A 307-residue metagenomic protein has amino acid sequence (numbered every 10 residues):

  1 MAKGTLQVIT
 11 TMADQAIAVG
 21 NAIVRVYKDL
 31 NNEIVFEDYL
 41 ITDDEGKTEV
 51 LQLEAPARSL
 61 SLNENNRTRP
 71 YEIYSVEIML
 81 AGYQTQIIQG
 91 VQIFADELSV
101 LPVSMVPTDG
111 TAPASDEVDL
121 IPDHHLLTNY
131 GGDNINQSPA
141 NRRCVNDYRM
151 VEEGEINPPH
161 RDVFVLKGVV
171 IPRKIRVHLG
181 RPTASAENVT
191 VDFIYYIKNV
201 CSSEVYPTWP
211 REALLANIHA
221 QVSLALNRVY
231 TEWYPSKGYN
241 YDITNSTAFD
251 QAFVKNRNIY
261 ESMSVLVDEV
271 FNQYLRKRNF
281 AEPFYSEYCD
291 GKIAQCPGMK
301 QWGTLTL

Functional and structural regions predicted by a protein language model:
M1, F94-L98: Solvent-exposed, conformationally flexible loop/turn segments
K3-G20, D29-N31: Structural motif
N21, I41, L53, E77-M79 (+2 more regions): Conserved, single-site charged/polar hotspot
A22-D29, V76: Hydrophobic beta-strand segments
Y27-E33, A81-Y83: Change "in extracellular beta-sheet-rich domains … of secreted and cell-surface proteins" to "in beta-sheet-rich domains
N31-L62: Short, acidic Ser/Thr/Gly-rich low-complexity loop/linker segments typical of extracellular and cell-surface proteins
T48-E49, S99-L101: Short strand-edge motifs at loop-to-beta-strand transitions and within beta-strands of extracellular beta-rich domains
R58-Q89: A short, solvent-exposed loop/turn motif at the edges and junctions of modular extracellular/periplasmic domains
